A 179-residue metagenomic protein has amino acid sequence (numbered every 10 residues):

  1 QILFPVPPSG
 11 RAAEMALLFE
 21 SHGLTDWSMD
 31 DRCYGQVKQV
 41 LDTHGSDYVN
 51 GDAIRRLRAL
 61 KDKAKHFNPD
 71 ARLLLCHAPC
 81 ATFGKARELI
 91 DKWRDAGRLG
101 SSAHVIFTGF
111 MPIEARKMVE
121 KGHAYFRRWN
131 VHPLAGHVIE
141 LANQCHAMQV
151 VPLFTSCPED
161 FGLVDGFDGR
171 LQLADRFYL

Functional and structural regions predicted by a protein language model:
Q1-L179: Acidic/His-rich, metal-assisted hydrolase cores and their charged scaffolds
